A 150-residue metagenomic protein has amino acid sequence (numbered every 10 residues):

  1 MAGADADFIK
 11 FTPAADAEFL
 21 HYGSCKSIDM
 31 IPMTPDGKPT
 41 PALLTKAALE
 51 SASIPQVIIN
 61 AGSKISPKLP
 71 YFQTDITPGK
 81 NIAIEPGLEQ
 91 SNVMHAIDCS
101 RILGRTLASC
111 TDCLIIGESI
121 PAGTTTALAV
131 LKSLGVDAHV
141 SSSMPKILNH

Functional and structural regions predicted by a protein language model:
M1-G117, P121-H150: N-terminal loops that bind phosphate or other acidic moieties and the adjacent beta-alpha structural core
